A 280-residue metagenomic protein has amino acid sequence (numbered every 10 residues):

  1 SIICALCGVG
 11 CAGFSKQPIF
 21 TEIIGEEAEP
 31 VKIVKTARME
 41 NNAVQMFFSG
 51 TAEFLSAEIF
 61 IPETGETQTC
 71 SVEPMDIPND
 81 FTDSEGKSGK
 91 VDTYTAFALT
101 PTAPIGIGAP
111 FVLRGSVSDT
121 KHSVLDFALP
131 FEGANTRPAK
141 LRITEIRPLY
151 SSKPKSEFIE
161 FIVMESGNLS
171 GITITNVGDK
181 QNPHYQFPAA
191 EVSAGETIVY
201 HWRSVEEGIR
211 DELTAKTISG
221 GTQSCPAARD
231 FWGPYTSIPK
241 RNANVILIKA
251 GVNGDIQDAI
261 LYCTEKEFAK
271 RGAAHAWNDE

Functional and structural regions predicted by a protein language model:
S1-A12: Sec-dependent bacterial lipoprotein signal peptides
F14-K35, M39, S123-G178, Y235-N242 (+1 more regions): A structural motif detector for short, solvent-exposed N-terminal "entry" segments of globular domains
Q45-S49, E160-I162: Short edge beta-strand/loop segments characteristic of extracellular beta-sandwich folds
S49-S56, E165-L169: Short proline/glycine-enriched turn/loop motifs at strand-loop junctions of beta-rich domains
E53-D76, I172: Short, surface-exposed alpha-helix to beta-strand junction/turn motifs within ectodomains of secreted and cell-envelope
N79-T100, T197: Aromatic sugar-binding surface patches on proteins that engage polysaccharides or sugar-phosphate polymers
P101-P110: Surface-exposed, short loops/turns at beta-strand junctions within beta-sandwich domains
G106-I107, A189, A194-E280: Solvent-exposed beta-edge/loop recognition patches
